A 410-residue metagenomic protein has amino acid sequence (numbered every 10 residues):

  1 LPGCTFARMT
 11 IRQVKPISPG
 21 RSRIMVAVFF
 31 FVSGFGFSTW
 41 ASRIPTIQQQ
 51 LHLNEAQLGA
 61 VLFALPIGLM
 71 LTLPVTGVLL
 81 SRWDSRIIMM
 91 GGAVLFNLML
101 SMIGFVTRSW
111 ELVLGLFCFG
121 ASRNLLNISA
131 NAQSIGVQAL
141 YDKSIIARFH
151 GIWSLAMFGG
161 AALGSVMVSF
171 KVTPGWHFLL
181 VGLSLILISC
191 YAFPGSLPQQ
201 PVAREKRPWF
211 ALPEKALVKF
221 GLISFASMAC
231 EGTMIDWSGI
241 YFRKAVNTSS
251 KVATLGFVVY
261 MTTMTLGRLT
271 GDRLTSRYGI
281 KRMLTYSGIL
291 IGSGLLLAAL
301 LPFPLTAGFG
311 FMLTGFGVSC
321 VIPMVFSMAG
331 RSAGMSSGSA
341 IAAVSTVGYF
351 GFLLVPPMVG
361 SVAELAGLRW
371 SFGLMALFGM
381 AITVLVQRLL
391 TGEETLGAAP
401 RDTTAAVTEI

Functional and structural regions predicted by a protein language model:
S42-A56, D236-V252: Short amphipathic helix-loop junctions that connect adjacent transmembrane helices in Major Facilitator Superfamily/SLC
H52, D84, F105-W110, N247 (+2 more regions): Helix-breaking motifs and short loop linkers at transmembrane-helix boundaries and internal kinks in secondary membrane
T72-D84, G267-G279, A363: Helix-to-loop junctions at the C-terminal end of transmembrane segments in multipass secondary transporters
T72-W110: Conserved MFS/SLC helix-loop-helix module at the cytosolic interface between two early adjacent transmembrane helices
I87-S101, R282-L297: Structural signature of the two symmetry-related core transmembrane helices
E111, R148-L197: Helix-loop-helix hairpin linking two adjacent transmembrane segments in secondary transporters
L116-G151: Cytoplasmic helix-loop-helix junction between adjacent transmembrane helices in 12-TM secondary transporters
W176-F193, W370-R388: Symmetry-related core transmembrane helices of the 12-TM Major Facilitator Superfamily/SLC fold
